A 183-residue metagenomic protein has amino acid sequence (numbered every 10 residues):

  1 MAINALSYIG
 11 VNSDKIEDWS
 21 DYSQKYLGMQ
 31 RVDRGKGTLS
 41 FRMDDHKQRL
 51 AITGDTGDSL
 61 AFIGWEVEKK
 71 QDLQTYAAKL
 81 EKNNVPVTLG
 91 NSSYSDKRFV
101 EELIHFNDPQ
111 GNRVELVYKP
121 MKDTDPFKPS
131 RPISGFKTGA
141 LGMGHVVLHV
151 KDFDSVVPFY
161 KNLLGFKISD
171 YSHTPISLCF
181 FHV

Functional and structural regions predicted by a protein language model:
M1-I3, G54-D58, F136-A140: Short, flexible turn/loop "capping" segments at secondary-structure junctions
M1-Q48, L148-V183: Core segments of cupin and vicinal oxygen chelate
A5-I9, S59-I63, G142-V146: Short amphipathic alpha-helical segments
K15-E17, K36, W65-Q110, V150-S155: Vicinal oxygen chelate
D33-G37, M43-E68, N91-S93: Conserved donor-binding loop and adjoining core beta-sheet/short helix segment in diverse acyl/aminoacyl transferases
D55, Y94-R98, H173: A short beta-turn/loop motif at secondary-structure boundaries
E81-G142, C179-F180: Vicinal oxygen chelate
